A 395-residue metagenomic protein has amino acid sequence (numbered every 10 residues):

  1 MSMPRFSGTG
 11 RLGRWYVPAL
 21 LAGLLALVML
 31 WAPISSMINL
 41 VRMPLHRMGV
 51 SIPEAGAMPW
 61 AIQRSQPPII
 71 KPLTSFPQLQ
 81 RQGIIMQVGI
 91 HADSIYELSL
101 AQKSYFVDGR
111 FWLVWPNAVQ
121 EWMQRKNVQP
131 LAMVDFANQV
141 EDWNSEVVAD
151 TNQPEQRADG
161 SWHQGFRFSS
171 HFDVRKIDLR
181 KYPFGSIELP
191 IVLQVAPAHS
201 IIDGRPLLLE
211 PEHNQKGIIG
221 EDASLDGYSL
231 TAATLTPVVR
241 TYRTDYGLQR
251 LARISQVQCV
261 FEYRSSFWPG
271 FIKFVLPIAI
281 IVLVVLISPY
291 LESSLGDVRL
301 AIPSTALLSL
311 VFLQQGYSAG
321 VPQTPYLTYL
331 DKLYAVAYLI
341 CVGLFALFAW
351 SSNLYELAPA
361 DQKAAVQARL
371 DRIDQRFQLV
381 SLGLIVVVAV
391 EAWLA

Functional and structural regions predicted by a protein language model:
S2-D108, V114-E121, Y326-A395: Intrinsically disordered, low-complexity peripheral segments of secretory-pathway and membrane proteins
T9-R14, I218-E221, Y228, F271: Intrinsically disordered, low-complexity regions
I38-E262: Soluble non-transmembrane domains of integral membrane proteins
Y242-T244, G316, V390-L394: C-terminal ends of transmembrane alpha-helices and the immediately adjacent extracellular/lumenal or cytosolic loop
V260-S381: Channel- or pocket-lining gating/hinge segments that regulate access to a cavity or pore
